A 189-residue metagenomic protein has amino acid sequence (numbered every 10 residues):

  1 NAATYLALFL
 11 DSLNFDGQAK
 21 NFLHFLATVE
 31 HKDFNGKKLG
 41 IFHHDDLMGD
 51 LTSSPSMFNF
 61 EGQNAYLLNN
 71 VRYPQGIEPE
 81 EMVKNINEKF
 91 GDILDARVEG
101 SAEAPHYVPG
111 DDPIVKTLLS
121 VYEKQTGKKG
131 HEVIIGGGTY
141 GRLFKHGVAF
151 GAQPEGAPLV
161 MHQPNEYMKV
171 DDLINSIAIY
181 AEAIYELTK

Functional and structural regions predicted by a protein language model:
N1, D111-P113: Serine-centered coil/turn micro-motif
N1, F9-S12, E81-G91: Short amphipathic alpha-helices in soluble, non-transmembrane regions that often serve as interface/regulatory elements
N1-G76: Midchain, well-structured core segments that form catalytic/ion-binding scaffolds
L10-G17, F90-L94, Y122, T126 (+2 more regions): Structural signal for hydrophobic packing residues in well-ordered secondary-structure cores of soluble enzyme domains
S54-S56, D95, K129-I134: A short linear hydrophobic-aromatic micro-motif
E61, L119-Y122, T126-L187: Zn-dependent metallopeptidase/amidohydrolase metal-coordination segment
Q63-L67, L94-G100: Short acidic (Asp/Glu) and glycine-rich catalytic loops that position anionic groups and cofactors
V98-D111: Short proline/glycine- and acidic-rich turn/helix-capping motifs at secondary-structure junctions
